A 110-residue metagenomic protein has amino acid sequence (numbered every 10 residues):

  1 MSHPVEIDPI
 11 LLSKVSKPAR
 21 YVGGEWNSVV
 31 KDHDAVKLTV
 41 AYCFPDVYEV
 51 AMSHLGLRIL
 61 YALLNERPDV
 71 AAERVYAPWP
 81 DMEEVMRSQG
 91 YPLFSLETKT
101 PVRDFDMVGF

Functional and structural regions predicted by a protein language model:
M1-F110: A short, structured N-terminal alpha-helical element that caps or precedes a catalytic domain
